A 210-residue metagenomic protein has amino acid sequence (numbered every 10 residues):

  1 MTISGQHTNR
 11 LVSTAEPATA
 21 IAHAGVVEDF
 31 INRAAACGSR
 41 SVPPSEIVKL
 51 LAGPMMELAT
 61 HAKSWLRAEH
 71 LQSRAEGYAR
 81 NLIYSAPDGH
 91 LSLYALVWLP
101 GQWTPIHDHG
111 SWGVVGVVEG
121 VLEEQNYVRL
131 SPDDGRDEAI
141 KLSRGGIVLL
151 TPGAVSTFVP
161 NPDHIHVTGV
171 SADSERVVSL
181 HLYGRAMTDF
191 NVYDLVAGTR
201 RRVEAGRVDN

Functional and structural regions predicted by a protein language model:
M1-H61: N-terminal leader/capping segments at the start of a protein or of a new domain
M55-I83: Active-site-proximal helix-loop elements at catalytic-domain edges
Q72-P100: A short glycine-rich, His/Asp/Glu-containing loop-to-beta-strand
Y94-D108, P160-D163: Conserved short histidine dyad/triad with adjacent acidic residue
V97-L99, D108, W112-E124, V128 (+1 more regions): Short, conserved beta-strand element in jelly-roll/cupin
R129-I165, E204-V208: Short acidic-glycine-tyrosine-enriched beta hairpin
P160-L180: Ligand-binding loop in jelly-roll beta-barrel domains
D194-N210: Long hydrophobic alpha-helical segments typical of transmembrane helices together with their membrane-interfacial
